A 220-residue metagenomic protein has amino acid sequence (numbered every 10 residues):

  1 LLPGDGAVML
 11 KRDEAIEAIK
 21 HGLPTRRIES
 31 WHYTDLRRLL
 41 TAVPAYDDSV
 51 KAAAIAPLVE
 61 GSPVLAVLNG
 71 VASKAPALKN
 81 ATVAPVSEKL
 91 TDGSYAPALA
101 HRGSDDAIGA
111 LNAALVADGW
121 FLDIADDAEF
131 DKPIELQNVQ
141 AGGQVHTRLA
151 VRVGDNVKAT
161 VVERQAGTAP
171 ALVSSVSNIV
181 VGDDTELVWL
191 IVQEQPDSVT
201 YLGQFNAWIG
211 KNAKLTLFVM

Functional and structural regions predicted by a protein language model:
L1-A113: N-terminal amphipathic, basic helical "cap/leader" segment at the start of enzyme domains
T91-G93, P97-M220: Conserved beta-strand/loop scaffold segments within soluble protein domains that form the structured core and edges
